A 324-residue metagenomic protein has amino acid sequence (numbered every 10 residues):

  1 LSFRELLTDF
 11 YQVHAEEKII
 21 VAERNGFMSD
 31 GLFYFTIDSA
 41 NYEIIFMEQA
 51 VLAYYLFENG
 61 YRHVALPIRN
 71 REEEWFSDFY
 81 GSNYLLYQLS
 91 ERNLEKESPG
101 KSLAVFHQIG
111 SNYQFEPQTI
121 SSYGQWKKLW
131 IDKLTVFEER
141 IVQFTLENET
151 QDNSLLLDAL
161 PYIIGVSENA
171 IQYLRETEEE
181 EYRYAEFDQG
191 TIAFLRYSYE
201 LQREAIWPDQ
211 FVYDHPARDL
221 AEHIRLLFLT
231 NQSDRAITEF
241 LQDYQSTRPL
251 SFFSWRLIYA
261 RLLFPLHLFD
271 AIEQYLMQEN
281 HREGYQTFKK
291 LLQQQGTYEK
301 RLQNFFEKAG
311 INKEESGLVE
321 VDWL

Functional and structural regions predicted by a protein language model:
S2-D30, E43, I68-N70: ATP-binding glycine-rich phosphate-binding loop
F27-S29, P67, Q172-L220: Active-site acidic catalytic loop and adjacent metal/ATP-binding pocket of ATP-dependent phosphoryl transfer enzymes
L32-T119: ATP-binding pocket architecture of kinase catalytic cores
E43, I120-I192, K290-Q293, N304-F306 (+1 more regions): ATP-dependent phospho-/nucleotidyl transfer catalytic cores
G81-E95, T135-E147, H223, F264-Y285: A glycine-centered beta->alpha junction motif in the catalytic cores of kinase/phosphotransferase enzymes
E138, F269-L324: ATP/Mg2+ or Mg2+-diphosphate-binding catalytic cores that bind nucleotide phosphates or diphosphates via glycine-rich
A217-P249, L262-H281: Active-site activation/catalytic loop segments of kinase-like enzymes and analogous catalytic loops in related
S254-A260: Extended alpha-helical coiled-coil "stalk/arm" regions that scaffold and mediate dimerization/assembly in large
